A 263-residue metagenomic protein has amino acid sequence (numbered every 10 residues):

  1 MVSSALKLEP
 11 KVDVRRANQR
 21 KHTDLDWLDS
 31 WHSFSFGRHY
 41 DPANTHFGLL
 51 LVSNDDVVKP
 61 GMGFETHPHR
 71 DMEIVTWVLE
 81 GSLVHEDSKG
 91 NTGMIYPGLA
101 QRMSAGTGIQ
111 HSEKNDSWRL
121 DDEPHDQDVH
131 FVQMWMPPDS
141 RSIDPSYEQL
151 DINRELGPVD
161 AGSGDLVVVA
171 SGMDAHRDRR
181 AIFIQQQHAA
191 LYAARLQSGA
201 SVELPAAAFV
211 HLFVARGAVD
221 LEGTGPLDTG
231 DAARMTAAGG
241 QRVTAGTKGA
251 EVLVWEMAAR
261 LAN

Functional and structural regions predicted by a protein language model:
M1-N263: Jelly-roll (double-stranded beta-helix
